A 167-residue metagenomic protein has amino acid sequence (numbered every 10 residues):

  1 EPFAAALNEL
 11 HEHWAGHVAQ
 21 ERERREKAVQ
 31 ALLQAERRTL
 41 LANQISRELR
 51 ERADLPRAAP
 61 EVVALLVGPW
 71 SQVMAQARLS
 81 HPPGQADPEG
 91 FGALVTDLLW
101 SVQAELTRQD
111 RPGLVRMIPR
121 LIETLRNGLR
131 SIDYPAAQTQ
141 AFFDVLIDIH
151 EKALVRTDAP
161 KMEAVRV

Functional and structural regions predicted by a protein language model:
E1-V167: Extended, low-complexity, amphipathic alpha-helical coiled-coil/linker regions that act as scaffolds and localization
